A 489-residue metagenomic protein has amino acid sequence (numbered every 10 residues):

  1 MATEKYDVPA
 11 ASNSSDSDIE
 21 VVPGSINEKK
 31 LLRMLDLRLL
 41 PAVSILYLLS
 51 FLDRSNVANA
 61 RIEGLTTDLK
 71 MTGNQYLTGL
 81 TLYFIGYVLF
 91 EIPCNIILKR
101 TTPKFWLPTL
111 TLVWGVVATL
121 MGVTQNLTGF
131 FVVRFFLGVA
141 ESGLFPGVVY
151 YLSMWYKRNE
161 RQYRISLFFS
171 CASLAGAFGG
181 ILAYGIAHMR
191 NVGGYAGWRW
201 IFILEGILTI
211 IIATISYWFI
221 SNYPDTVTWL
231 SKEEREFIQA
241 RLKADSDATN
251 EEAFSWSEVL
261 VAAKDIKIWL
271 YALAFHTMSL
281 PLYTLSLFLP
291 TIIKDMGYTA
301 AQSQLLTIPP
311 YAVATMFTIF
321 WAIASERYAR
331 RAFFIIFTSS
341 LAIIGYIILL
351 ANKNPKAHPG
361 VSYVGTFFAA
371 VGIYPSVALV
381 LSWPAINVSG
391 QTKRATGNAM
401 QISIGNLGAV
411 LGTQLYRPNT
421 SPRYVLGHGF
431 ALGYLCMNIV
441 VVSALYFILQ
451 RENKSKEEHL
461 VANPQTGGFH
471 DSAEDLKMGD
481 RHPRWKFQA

Functional and structural regions predicted by a protein language model:
M1-S55, E63, G73-N74, Y217-E252 (+1 more regions): Intracellular terminal tails of multi-pass secondary transporters
A58-F90: Extracellular/periplasmic helix-loop-helix junction of adjacent transmembrane segments in MFS-like secondary
A58-N59, S257-I323, V377, L381-S382 (+1 more regions): Extracytoplasmic gate region of multi-pass secondary transporters
V88-T128: Conserved MFS/SLC helix-loop-helix module at the cytosolic interface between two early adjacent transmembrane helices
L89-T102, M316-R330: Helix-to-loop junctions at the C-terminal end of transmembrane segments in multipass secondary transporters
F105-T119, F333-I348: Structural signature of the two symmetry-related core transmembrane helices
N126-R134, P146, A196-G197, L270-Y271 (+1 more regions): Short hydrophobic/alpha-helical segments at membrane-entry points of transmembrane helices in Major Facilitator
Q162-Y195, F202-T209, N398-G412: Glycine-rich segments within core transmembrane alpha-helices of 12-TM secondary carriers
